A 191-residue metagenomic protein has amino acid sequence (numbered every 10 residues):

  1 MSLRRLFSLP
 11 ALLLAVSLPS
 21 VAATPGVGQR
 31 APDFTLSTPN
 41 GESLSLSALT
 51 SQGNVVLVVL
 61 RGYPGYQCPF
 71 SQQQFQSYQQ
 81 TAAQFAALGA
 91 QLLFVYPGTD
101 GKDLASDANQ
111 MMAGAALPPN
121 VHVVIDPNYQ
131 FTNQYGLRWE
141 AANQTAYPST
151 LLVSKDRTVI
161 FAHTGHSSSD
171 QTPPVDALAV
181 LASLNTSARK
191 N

Functional and structural regions predicted by a protein language model:
S8-P19: Bacterial N-terminal signal peptides
V21-S47, Q73, S77: N-terminal "domain-start" segment that seeds a small globular fold
S47-Y78: Short active-site neighborhood of thiol/selenol oxidoreductases, capturing the structured segment around
Q67-P119, Q130-T132: Structural microenvironment flanking redox-active thiols in thiol-disulfide oxidoreductases
P118-V121, R138-L151: Structural micro-motif
H122-P127: Short acidic-hydrophobic, aromatic-tinged amphipathic segments that line or gate anion-handling sites
T145-N191: Thiol-/selenol-based redox modules, centered on thioredoxin-like and closely related oxidoreductase domains
